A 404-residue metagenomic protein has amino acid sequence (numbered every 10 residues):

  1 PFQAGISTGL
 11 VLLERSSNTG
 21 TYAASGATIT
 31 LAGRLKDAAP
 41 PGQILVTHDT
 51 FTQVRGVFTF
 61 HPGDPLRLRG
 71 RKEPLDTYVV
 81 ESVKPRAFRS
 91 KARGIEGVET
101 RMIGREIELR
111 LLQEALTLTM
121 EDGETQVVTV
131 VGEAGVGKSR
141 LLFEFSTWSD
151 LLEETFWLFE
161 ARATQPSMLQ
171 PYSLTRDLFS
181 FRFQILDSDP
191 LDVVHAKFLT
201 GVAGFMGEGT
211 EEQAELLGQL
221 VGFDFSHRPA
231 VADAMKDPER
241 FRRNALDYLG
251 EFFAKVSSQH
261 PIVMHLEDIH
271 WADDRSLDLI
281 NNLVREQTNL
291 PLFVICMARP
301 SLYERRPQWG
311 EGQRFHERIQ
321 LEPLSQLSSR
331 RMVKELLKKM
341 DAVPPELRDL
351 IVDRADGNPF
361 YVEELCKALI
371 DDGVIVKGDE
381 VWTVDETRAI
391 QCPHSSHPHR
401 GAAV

Functional and structural regions predicted by a protein language model:
P1-E14, T19-Y22, A27-V404: Key residue(s) within conserved catalytic/signature motifs
